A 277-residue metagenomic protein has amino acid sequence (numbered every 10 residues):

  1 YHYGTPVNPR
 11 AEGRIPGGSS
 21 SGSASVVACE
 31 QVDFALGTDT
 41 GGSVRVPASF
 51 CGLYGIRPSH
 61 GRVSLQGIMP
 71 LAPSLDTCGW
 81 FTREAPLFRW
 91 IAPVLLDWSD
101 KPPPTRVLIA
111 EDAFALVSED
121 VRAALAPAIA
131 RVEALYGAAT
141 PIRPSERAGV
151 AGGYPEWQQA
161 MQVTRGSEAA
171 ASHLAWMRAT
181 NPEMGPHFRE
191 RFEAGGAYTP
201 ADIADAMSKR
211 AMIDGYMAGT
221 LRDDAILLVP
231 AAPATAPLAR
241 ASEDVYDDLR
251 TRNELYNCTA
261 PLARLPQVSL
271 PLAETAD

Functional and structural regions predicted by a protein language model:
Y1-A92, P266-P271: Short glycine/serine-rich loop segments
H2-V7, A11, G153-H173: Charged, often glycine-rich, active-site loop that binds/positions anionic groups
V46-P47, E119, P237-R240: Short glycine-/acidic-enriched loop or helix-start segments at secondary-structure transitions that form or flank
L75-T82, L116, A160-M161, A179: A short glycine-threonine-serine/GTX helix/turn-capping micro-motif
R89, A201-D277: Glycine-rich, small-residue loops and helix-cap segments that act as flexible hinges at active-site edges
P93-G166: Gly/Ser-rich, acidic/histidine-flanked active-site/gating loops
R122-I142, L174-A179, I203-D224: Acyltransferase
V163-K209, P271-D277: Short helix-loop capping/hinge segments that flank enzyme active sites or metal/cofactor-binding pockets
